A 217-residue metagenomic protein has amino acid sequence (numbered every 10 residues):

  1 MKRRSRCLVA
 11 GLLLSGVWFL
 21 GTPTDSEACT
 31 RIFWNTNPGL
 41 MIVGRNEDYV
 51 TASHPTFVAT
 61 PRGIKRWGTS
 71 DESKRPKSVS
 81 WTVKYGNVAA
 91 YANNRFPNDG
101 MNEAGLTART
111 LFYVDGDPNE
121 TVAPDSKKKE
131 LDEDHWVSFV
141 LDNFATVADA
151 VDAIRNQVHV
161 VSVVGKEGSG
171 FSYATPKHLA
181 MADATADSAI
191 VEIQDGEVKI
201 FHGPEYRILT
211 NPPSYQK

Functional and structural regions predicted by a protein language model:
M1-A10: Bacterial N-terminal signal peptides that target proteins for export
A10-G21: Bacterial N-terminal signal peptides
S15, G86-V88, I200: Generic recognition of long tandem-repeat/solenoid scaffolds
D25-A28, A174-T175: Short, basic and Ser/Thr-rich N-terminal targeting/leader segments
E27-K128, V161: A contiguous strand-loop segment
N35-P38, S138-K217: Accessory structured domains or lobes within enzymes
V122-K127, H135-L141: Second-shell loop/turn segments in exported
